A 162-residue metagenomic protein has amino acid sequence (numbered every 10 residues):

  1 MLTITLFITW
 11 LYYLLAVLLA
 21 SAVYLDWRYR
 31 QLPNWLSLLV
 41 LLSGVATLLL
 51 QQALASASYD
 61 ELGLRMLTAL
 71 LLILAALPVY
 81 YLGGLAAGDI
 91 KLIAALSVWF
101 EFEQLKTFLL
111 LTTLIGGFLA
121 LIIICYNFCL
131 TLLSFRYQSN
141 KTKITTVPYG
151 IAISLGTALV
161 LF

Functional and structural regions predicted by a protein language model:
M1-F162: A membrane-topology feature that recognizes alpha-helical transmembrane segments and their immediate juxtamembrane
